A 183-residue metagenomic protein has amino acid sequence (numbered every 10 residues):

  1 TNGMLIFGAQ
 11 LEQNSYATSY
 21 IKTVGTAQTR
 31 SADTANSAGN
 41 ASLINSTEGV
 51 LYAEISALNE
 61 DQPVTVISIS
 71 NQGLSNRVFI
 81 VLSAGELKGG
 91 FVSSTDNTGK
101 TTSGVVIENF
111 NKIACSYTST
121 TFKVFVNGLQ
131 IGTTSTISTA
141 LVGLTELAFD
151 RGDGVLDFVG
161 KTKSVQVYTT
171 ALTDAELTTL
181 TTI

Functional and structural regions predicted by a protein language model:
T1, V142-V167, L172: Extracellular glycan-interaction patches encoded by glycine-rich segments
T1-M4, G8, I80-S138: Extracellular glycan-interaction surfaces
G8-L11, G49-N59, N109, A114: Extra-cytoplasmic beta-strand recognition segments
L11-N45, E60, I131, K163-I183: Extended recognition patches within non-cytosolic domains
S15, N71-G73, S93-T95, G128-Q130 (+1 more regions): Solvent-exposed strand-loop boundary residues in beta-sheet-rich modules
N36-K88, V167-T178: Extracellular glycan-recognition modules
N40-L51, S103-N109, T139-L141, G154-K161: Extracellular/lumenal carbohydrate-interaction signature centered on repeated Trp-anchored short motifs
L74, V105-E108, T182: Extracellular repetitive beta-rich solenoid segments
